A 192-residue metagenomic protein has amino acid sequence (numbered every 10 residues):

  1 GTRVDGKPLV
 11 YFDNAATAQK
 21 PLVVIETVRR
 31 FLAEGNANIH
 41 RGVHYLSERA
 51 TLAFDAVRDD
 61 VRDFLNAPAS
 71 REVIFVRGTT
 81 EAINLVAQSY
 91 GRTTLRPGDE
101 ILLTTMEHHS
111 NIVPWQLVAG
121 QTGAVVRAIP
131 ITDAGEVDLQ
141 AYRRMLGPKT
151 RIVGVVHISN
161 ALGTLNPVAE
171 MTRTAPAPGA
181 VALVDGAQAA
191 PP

Functional and structural regions predicted by a protein language model:
G1-P192: Pyridoxal 5′-phosphate
